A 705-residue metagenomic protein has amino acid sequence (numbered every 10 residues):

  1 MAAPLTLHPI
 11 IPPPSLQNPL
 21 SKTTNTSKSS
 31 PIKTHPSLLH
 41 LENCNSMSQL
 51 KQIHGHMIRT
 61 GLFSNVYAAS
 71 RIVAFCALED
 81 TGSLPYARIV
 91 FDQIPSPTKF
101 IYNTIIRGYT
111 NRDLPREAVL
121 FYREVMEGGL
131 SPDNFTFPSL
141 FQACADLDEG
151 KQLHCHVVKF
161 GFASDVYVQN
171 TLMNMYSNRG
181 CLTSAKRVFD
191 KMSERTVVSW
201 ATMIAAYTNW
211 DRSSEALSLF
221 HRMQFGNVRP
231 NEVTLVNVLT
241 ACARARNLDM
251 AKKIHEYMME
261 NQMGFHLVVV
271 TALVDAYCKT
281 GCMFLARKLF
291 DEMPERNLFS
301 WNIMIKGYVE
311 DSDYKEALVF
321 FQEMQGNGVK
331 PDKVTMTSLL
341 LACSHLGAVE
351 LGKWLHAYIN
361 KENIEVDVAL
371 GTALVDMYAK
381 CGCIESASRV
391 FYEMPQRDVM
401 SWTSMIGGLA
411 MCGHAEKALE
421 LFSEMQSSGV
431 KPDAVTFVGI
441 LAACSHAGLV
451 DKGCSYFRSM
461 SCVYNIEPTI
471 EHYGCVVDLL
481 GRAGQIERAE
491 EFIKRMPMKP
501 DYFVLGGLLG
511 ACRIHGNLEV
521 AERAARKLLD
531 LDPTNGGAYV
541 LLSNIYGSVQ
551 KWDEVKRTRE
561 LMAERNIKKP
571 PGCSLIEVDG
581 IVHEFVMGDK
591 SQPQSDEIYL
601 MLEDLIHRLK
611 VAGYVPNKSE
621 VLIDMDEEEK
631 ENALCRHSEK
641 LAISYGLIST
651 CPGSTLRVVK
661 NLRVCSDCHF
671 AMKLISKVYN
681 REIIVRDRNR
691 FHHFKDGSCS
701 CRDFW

Functional and structural regions predicted by a protein language model:
A2-T196, T202-W705: Terminal (and in a subset, N-terminal) low-complexity or junction segments at the ends of helical repeat RNA-binding
